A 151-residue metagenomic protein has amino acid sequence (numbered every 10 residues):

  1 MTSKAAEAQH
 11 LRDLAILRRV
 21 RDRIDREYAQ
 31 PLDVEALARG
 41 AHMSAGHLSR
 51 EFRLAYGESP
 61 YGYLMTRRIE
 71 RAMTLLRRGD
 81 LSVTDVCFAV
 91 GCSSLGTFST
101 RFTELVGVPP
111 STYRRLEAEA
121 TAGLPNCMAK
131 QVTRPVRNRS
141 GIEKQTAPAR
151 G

Functional and structural regions predicted by a protein language model:
M1-H47, L54-A55, S59, R71-G151: Alpha-helical bundle regulatory/interaction domains
G62-L64: Short, basic-rich loop-to-helix N-cap that marks the start of a DNA-contacting helix
